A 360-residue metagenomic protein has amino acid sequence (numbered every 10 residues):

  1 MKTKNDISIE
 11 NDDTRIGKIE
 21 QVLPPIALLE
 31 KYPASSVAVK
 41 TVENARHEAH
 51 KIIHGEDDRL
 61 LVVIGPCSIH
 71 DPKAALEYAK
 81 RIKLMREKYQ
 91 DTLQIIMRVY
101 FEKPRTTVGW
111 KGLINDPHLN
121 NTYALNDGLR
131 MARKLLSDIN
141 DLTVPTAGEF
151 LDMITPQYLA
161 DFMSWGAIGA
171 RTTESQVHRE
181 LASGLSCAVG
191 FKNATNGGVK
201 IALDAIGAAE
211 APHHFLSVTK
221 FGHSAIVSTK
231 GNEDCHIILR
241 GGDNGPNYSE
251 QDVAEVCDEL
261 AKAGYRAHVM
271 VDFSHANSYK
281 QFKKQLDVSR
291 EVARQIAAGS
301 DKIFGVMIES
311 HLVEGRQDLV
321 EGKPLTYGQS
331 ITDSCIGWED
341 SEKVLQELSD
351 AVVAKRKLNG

Functional and structural regions predicted by a protein language model:
K2-D13, A79, T92-V253, H275-A276 (+7 more regions): Active-site-facing alpha/beta catalytic cores
D13-I53: N- or domain-start disorder-to-order transition segments that initiate the globular core
P24-P33, T229-D243, L325, Q329: Gly-rich Lys/Arg/Thr-decorated short loops/hinges at beta-loop-alpha junctions or inter-strand turns that position
L61-A74, D333: Conserved phosphate/anionic-ligand binding catalytic regions in large, soluble enzymes, centered on
G65, V271, G337: Conserved, mostly hydrophobic/aromatic
R240-G242, N247, E255-M270: A contiguous, surface-oriented mixed alpha/beta subdomain in the mid-to-C-terminal portion of proteins that forms
H311-A354: Internal helix-turn-beta structural module
